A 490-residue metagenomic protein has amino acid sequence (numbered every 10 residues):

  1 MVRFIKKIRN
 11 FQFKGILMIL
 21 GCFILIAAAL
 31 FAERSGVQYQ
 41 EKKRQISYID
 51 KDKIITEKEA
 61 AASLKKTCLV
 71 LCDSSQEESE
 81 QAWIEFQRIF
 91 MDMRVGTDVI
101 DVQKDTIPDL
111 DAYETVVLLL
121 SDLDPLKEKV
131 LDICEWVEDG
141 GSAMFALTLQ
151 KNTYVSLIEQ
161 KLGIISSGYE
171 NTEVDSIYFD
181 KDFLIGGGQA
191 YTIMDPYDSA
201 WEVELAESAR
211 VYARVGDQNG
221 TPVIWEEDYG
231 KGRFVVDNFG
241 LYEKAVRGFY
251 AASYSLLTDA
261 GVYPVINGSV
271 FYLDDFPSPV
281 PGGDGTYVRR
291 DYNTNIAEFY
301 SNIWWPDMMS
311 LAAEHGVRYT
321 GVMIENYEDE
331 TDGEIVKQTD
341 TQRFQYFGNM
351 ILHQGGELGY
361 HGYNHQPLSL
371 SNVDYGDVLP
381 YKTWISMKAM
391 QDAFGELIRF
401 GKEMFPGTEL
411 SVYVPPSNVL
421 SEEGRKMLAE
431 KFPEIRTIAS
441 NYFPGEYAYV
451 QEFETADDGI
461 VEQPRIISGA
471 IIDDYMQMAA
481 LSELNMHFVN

Functional and structural regions predicted by a protein language model:
M18-A27, S386-E462: Catalytic domains of cell-wall/extracellular-matrix polysaccharide-remodeling enzymes, centered on de-N-acetylation
L64-C68, Y113, S142, D198-G268: A glycine-centered loop/beta-turn motif at secondary-structure junctions
K66-S74, V137-D139, F145-L157, A313-E423: Metal-dependent polysaccharide deacetylase catalytic core of the NodB/CE4 family, i.e., the active-site-bearing domain
A112-S156, K231: Short alpha-beta junction capping motif
A146-R214: An acidic, glycine-rich "communication" segment
N238-L241, A260-V280, A312, M404 (+4 more regions): Catalytic grooves of carbohydrate-active enzymes
Y242-A252, L257-M350, Q354: Active-site beta->alpha N-cap acidic-glycine motif
R247-F249, Y254, Q366-M404, E452-N485: Alpha-helical scaffold elements lining the catalytic groove of polysaccharide deacetylases
